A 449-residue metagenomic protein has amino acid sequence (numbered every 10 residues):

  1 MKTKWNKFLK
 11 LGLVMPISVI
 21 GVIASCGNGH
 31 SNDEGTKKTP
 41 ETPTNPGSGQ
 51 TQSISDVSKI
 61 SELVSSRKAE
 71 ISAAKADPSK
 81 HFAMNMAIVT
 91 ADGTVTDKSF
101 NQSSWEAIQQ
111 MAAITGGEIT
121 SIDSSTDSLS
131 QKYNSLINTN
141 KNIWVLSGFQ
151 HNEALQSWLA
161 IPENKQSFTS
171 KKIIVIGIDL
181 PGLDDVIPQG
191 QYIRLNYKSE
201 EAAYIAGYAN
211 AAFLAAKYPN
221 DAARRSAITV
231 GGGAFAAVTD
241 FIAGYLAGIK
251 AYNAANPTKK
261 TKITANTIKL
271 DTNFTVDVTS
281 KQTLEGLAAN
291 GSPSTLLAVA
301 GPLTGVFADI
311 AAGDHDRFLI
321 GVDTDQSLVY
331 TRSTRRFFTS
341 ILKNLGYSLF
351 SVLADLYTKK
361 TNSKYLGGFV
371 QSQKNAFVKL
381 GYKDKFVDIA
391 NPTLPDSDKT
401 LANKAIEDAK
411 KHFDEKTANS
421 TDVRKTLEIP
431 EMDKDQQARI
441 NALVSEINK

Functional and structural regions predicted by a protein language model:
M1-L11, I20-S72: Intrinsically disordered, low-complexity repeat and linker tracts
M15-P16: Cleavable C-terminal sorting propeptides in eukaryotic secreted/cell-surface proteins
S53-K449: A residue-level marker of the well-folded mature domains of exported/periplasmic proteins
